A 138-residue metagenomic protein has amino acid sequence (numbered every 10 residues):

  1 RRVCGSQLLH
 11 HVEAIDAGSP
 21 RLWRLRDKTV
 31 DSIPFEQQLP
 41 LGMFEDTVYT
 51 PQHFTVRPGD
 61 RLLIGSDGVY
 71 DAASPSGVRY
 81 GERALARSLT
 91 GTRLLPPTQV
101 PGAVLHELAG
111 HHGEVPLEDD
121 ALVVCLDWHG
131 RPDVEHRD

Functional and structural regions predicted by a protein language model:
R1-D138: Conserved subregion of the PPM/PP2C metallophosphatase catalytic domain
